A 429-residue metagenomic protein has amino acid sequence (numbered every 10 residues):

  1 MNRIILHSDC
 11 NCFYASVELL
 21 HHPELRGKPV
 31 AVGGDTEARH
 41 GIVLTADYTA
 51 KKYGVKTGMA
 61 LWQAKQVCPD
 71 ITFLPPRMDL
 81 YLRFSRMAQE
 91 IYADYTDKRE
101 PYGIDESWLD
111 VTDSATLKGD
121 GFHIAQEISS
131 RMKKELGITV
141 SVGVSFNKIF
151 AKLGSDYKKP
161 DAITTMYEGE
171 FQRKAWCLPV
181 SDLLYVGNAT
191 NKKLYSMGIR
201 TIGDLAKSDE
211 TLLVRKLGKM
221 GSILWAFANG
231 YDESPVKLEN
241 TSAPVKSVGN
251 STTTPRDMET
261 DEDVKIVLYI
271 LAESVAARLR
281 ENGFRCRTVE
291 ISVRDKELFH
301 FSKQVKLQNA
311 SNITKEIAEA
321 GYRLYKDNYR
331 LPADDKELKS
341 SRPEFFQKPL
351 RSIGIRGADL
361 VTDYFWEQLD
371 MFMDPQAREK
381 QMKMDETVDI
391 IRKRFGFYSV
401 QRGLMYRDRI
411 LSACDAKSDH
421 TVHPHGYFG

Functional and structural regions predicted by a protein language model:
M1-N229, V236-E239, A277, P375-G429: Gly/Gly-Pro- and Ser/Thr-rich, intrinsically disordered tail segments characteristic of DNA damage-repair and tolerance
H7, D182, T190-Q347: DNA-contacting surface of Y-family translesion DNA polymerases
F13, T36-R39, K296-F299, L360-D363: Short, charged/polar surface micro-motifs in flexible loops or helix N-caps
G34, D113, F146, D295 (+2 more regions): Non-catalytic surface loops within mature trypsin-like serine protease
S107-D113, S302-V305, T362, E367-M373: Short, hydrophobic beta-strand segments
V140, V144, R287-E290, I353: A short glycine-rich, hydrophobically flanked beta-strand micro-motif that places a catalytic Asp/Glu for divalent metal
N309-G429: Acidic, metal-coordinating catalytic segment for phosphate/diphosphate chemistry, firing primarily on the Nudix
